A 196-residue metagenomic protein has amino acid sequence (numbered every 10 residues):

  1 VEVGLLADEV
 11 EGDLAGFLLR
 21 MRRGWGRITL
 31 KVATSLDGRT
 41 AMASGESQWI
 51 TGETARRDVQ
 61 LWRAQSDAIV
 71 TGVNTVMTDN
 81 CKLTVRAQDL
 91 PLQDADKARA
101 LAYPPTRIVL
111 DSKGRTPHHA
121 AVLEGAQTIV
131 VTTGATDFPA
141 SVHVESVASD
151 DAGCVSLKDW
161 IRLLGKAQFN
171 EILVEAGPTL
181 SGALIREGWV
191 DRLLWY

Functional and structural regions predicted by a protein language model:
V1, I129-T132, D191: Structured N-terminal alpha/beta-domain signature that marks small ligand/cofactor-binding or signaling modules
V1-V10, G134, A183-I185: Zn2+-dependent cytidine deaminase-like catalytic core
E11-A15: A gly/proline- and charged-residue-enriched helix-loop-helix capping module
G16-E171, T179-G182: Active-site ligand-binding patch in enzyme domains
L184-R192: Short acidic amphipathic segments
Y196: A cross-family signal for N-terminal binding/gating loops and helix N-caps that shape access to the active site
